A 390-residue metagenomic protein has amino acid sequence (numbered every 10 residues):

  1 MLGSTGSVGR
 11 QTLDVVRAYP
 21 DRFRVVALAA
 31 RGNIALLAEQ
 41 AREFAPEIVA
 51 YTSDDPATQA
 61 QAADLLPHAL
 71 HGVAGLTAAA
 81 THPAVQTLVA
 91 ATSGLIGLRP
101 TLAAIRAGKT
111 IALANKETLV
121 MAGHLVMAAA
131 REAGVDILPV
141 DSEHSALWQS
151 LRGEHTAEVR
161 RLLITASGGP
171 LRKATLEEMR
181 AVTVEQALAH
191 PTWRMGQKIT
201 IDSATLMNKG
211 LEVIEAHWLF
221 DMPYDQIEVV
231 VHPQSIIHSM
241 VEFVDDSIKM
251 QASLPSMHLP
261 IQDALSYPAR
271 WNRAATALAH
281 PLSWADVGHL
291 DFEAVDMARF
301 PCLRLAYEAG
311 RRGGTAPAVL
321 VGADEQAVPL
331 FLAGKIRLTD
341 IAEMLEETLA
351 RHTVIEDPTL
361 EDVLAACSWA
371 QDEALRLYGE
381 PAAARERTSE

Functional and structural regions predicted by a protein language model:
M1-E390: Catalytic, metal-anchored helix/loop core of enzyme active sites in primary metabolism
